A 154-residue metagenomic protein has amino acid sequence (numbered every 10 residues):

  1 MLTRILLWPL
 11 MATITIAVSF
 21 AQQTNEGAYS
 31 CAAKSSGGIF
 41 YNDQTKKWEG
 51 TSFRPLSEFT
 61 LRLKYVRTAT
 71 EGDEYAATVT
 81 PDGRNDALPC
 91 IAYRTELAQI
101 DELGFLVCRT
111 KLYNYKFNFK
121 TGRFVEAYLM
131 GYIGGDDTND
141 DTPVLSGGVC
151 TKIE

Functional and structural regions predicted by a protein language model:
R4-I16: Bacterial N-terminal signal peptides
I16-Q23: Sec/Tat signal peptide C-region and signal peptidase I cleavage site
T24-S30: Short structural boundary motif marking the start of a folded domain
G27, S57, S146: Residues that flank catalytic or metal-binding motifs in active/ligand-binding sites
S30-Y75, K116-F117: Short, solvent-exposed loop/hinge segments that bridge or flank secondary-structure elements
K46-K47, T51, Y132-E154: Edge beta-strand at a domain terminus
K64-F117, G148-T151: Contiguous, well-ordered beta-strand patches that form the walls/edges of small beta-barrel/beta-sandwich domains
K111-G134: A short, solvent-exposed beta-edge/loop patch
